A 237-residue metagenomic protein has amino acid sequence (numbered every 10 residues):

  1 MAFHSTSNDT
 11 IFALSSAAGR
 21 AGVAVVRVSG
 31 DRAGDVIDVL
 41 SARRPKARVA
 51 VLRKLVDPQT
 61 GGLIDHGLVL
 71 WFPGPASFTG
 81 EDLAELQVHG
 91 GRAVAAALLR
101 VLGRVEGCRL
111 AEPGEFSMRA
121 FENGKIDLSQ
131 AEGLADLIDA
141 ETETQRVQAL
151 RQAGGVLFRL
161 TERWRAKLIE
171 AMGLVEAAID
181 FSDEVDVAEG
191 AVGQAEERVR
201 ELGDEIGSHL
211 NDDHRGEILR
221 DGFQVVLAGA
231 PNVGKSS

Functional and structural regions predicted by a protein language model:
M1-V147, R151, G155: A glycine-rich (often HGG/GG-containing) alpha/beta subdomain
R20, A24-S29, V39-R43, E176-S237: Conserved G1/Walker A P-loop phosphate-binding module
K125-H209: Long, non-coiled-coil amphipathic alpha-helical linker/lever segments that couple catalytic cores to other domains
